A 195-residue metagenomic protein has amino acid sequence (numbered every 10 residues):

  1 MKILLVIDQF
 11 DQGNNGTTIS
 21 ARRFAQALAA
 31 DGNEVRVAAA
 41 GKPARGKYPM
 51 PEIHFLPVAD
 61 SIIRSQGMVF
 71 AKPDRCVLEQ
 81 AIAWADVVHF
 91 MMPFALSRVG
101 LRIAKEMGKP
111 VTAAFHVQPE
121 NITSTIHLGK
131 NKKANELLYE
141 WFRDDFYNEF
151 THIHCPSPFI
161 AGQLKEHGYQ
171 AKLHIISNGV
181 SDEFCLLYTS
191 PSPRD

Functional and structural regions predicted by a protein language model:
M1-R45, P49-P51: N-terminal subdomain of nucleotide-sugar transferases
I3, V87, A104-S124, H154: Active-site proximal beta-strand in glycosyltransferases
G41, F159, G179: Carbohydrate-associated surface elements
P49-E79: A short, charged, and often flexible helix/loop element on the N-terminal side of the glycosyltransferase catalytic
L78-S97, K109-A114: Short N-terminal targeting/anchoring amphipathic segment
E106, Q118, A134-H152, H167: Membrane-proximal helix-turn-helix segments that form the acceptor-binding/catalytic region of lipid-linked
N121-D145, D182, L186: Nucleotide-sugar donor phosphate/pyrophosphate-binding loop at the beta->alpha transition of glycosyltransferases
Y188-D195: Conserved small/polar residues in nucleotide/adenosyl-binding loops
